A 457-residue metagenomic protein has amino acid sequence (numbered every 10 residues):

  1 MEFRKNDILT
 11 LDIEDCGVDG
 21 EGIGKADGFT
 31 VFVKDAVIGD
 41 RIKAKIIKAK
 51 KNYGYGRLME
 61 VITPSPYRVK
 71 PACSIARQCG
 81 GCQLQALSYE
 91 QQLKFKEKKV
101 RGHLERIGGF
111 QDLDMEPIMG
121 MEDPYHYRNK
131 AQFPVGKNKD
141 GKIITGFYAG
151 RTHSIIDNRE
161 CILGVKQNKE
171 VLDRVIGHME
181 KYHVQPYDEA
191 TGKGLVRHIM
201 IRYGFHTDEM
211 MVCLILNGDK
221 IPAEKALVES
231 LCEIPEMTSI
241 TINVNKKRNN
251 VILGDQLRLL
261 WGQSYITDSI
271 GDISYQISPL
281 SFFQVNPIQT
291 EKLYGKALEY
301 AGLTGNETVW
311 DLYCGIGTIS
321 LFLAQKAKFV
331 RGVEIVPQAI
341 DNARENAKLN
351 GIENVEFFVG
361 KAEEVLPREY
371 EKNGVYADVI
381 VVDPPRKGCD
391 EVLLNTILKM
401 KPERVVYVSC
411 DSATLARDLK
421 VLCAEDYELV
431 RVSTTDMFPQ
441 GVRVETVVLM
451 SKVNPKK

Functional and structural regions predicted by a protein language model:
M1-P71, I75, E356-F357, A362-E364: Terminal RNA-binding accessory module
E2-T10, V18, A223-K457: Rossmann-like S-adenosyl-L-methionine
G22-D27, G146-A149, C213-I215, A343: Short, acidic/hydrophobic/Gly-rich beta-strand patch recurrent on exposed beta strands that often constitutes part
K45-A49, P134-N138, R202-H206, S451: Short beta-strand micro-motifs enriched in acidic
M59-P71, R77-P186, H206: Extended interfacial segments that mediate partner engagement and assembly in macromolecular machines
E116-P124, E189-A190, R197-H198, R202 (+1 more regions): Short, solvent-exposed loop/turn elements at beta->coil junctions and helix N-caps that rim active or binding pockets
I155-R197, N217-V244: Internal alpha/beta scaffold segment
I201, D208-N217, S274-S278, V379: Short, aliphatic-rich beta-strand segments
